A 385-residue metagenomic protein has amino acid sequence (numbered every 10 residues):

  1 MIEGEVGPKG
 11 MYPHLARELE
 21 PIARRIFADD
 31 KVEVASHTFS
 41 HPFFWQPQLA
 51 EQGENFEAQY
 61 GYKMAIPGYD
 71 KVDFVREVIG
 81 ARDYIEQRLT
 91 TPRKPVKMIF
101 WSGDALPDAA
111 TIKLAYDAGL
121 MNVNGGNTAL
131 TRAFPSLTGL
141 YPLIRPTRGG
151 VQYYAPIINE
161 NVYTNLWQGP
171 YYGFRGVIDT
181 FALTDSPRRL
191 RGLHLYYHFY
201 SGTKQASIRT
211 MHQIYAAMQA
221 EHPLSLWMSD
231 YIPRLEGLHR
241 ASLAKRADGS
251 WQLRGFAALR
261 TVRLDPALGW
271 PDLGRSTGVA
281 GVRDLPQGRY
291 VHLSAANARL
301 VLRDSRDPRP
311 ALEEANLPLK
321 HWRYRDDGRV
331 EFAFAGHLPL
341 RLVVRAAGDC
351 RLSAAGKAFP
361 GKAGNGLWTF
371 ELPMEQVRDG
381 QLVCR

Functional and structural regions predicted by a protein language model:
M1-A110, A118-M121, G125-P135, L190 (+1 more regions): Metal-dependent polysaccharide deacetylase catalytic core of the NodB/CE4 family, i.e., the active-site-bearing domain
M1-G10, P21-E33, Q87-L89, Y116-S136 (+1 more regions): C-terminal domain-boundary segment and adjacent tail
M1-G7, G68, V72-V75, I79 (+3 more regions): Catalytic grooves of carbohydrate-active enzymes
P13-F27, A109, F134-G150, Y172-T184: Alpha-helical scaffolding within the catalytic cores of extracellular/periplasmic polymer-degrading hydrolases
E51, L137-I144, R240-L243: Short low-complexity, flexible loop/linker segments enriched in glycine and/or proline with clustered acidic
N55-Y60, R145-V151, K245-S250: A polyampholytic, Gly/Pro-enriched intrinsically disordered region
Y116-M121, G126-T128, P142-W167, D185-R188: Long, His/Glu/Asp-enriched segments that create or flank divalent metal/ion-associated functional microenvironments
A217, H222-R385: Non-catalytic C-terminal accessory domains or segments of carbohydrate-active enzymes
